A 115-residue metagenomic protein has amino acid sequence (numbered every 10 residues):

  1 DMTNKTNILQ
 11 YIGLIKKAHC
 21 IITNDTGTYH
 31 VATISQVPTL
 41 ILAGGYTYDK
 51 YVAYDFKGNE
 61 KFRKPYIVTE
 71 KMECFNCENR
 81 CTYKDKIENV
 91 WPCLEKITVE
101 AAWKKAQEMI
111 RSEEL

Functional and structural regions predicted by a protein language model:
D1-Y46: Donor-binding and catalytic core of enzymes assembling or modifying cell-surface/extracellular glycoconjugates
M2, T33-E114: Nucleotide-sugar donor-binding patch of glycosyltransferase catalytic domains
